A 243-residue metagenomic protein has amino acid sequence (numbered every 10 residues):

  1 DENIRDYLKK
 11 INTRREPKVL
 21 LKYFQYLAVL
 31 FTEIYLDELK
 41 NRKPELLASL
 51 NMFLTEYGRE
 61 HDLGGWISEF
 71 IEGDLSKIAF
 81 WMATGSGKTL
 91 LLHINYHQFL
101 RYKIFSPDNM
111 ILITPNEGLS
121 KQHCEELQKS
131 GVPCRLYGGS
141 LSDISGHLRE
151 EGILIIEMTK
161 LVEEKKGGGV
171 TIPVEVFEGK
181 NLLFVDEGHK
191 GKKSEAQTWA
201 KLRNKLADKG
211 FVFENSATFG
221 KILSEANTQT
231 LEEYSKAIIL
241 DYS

Functional and structural regions predicted by a protein language model:
D1-W81: Conserved pre-motif I regulatory segment
F31-L36, S86-F105: Walker A/P-loop NTP-binding motif
Y35, D74, S106-P107, R149-E150 (+2 more regions): Short loop/turn elements that form and flank the Walker-type P-loop nucleotide-binding site in RecA-like NTPase cores
L39-L75, Y102-I111, Q122, Y137 (+1 more regions): Flexible phosphate/Mg2+-sensing switch loops adjacent to catalytic phosphate-binding sites
G85, P115, A217-T218: Conserved H-loop
L90-I94, F105-G131: Conserved Walker A/P-loop ATP-binding site and its immediately adjacent core in helicase/helicase-like ATPase domains
L92, Y96-R101, E125, I155-S243: Signature of the SF2 helicase/ATPase Hel1-core->accessory helical subdomain module
Q128-G167: Inter-Walker segment of RecA-like/P-loop motor cores
